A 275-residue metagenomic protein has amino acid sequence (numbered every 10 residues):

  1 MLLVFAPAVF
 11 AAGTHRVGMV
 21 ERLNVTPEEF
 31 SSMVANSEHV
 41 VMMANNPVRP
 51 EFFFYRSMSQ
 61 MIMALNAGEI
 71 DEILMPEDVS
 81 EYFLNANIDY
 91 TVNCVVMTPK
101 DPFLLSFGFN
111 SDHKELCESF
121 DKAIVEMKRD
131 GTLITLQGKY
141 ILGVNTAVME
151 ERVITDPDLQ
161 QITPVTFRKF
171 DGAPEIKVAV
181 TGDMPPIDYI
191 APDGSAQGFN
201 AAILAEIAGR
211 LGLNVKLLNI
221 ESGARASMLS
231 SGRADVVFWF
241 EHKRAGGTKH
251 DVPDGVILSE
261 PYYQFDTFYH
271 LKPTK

Functional and structural regions predicted by a protein language model:
M1-L2: Sec-dependent signal peptide recognition, specifically the positively charged N-region followed immediately by
V9-G13, E150-E151: Boundary at the C-terminal end of the N-terminal hydrophobic targeting segment
G13-P76, L116, F120, T163-A245: Extracytoplasmic small-molecule ligand-binding "clamshell" domains of the periplasmic binding protein/Venus flytrap
H39-M42, N46-P47, I124-T166: Ligand-binding clefts/hinges and TM-proximal coupling segments of bilobed small-molecule sensing domains
N66-I70, N85, V125-T132, G138-N145 (+4 more regions): Sec-exported extracytoplasmic/periplasmic mature domains
N85-D121, V144-T155, G182-D183, V252-G255 (+1 more regions): Periplasmic-binding protein-like
S230, H250-V252: Extracytoplasmic/periplasmic mature domains of Sec-exported, cell-envelope-associated bacterial proteins
